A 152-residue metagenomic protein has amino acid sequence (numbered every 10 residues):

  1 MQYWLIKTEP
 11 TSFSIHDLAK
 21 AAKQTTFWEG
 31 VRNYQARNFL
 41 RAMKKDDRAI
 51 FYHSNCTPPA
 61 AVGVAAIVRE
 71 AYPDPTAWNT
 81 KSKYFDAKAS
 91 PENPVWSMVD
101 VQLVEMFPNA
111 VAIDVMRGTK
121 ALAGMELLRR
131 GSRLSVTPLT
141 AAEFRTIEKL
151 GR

Functional and structural regions predicted by a protein language model:
M1-K45, E143-F144, G151-R152: Compositionally biased, charged N-terminal/linker segments
H16-D17, A77, A112-D114, I147-L150: A short secondary-structure junction signal
Y52-P58: Short, charged beta-turn/beta-strand-edge "cap" motif at the junction between a beta-strand and an adjacent loop
P59-G63: Classical protein tyrosine phosphatase
V64-R130, L134: Aromatic- and Lys/Arg-enriched surface recognition patch
